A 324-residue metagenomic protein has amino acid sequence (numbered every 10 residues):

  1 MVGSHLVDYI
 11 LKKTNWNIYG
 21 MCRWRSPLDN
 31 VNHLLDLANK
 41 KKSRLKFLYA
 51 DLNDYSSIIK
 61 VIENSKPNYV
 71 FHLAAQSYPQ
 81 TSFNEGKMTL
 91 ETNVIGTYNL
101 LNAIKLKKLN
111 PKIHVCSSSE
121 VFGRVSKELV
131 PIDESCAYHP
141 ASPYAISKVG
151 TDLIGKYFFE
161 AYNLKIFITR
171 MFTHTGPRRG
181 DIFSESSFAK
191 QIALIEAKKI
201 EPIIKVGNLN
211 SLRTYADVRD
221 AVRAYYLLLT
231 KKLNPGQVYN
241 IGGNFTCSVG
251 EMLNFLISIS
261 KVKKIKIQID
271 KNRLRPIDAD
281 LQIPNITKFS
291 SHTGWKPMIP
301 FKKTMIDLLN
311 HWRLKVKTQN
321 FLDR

Functional and structural regions predicted by a protein language model:
M1, K13, F301-R324: Amphipathic terminal alpha-helices
M1-H174, V249, H311: N-terminal Rossmann-like NAD(P)+-binding domain of SDR-like oxidoreductases, especially those catalyzing
V125-P131, L153-T214, V218-L227, N244 (+1 more regions): NAD(P)-dependent short-chain dehydrogenase/reductase
P143, D181, E185, V218 (+3 more regions): Amphipathic alpha-helical segment in the mid-to-C-terminal domain of diverse UDP/GDP-sugar glycosyltransferases
F188, K231-L274, I286, Q319: Mid/C-terminal beta-alpha module of Rossmann-like enzyme folds, strongest in SDR-family dehydrogenases/epimerases
V218, V238, K271-K296, P300: Conserved C-terminal active-site "lid" loop/helix of NAD(P)H-dependent oxidoreductases that clamps the redox cofactor
A221, Y225, I241, M252 (+2 more regions): Non-catalytic, hydrophobic alpha-helical segments
